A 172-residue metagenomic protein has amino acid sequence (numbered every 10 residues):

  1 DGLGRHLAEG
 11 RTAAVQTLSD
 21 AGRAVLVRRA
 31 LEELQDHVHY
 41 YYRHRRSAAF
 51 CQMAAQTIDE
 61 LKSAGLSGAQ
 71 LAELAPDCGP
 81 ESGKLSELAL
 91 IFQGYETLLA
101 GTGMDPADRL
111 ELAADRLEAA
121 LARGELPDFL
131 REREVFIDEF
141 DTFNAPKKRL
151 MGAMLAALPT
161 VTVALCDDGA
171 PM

Functional and structural regions predicted by a protein language model:
D1-F129: Basic/charged alpha-beta structural segments of nucleotide/phosphate-handling enzymes
Q16, D141, P171-M172: Acidic, metal-coordinating catalytic cores used for nucleic-acid/nucleotide bond scission and strand-transfer chemistry
A89, A107, D141-K148: Conserved structured core elements
L130-F143: Conserved P-loop NTPase "ATPase switch" module shared by AAA+ and STAND
R133, A145-M172: Conserved RecA-like helicase ATPase core segment that couples NTP binding/hydrolysis to strand translocation
